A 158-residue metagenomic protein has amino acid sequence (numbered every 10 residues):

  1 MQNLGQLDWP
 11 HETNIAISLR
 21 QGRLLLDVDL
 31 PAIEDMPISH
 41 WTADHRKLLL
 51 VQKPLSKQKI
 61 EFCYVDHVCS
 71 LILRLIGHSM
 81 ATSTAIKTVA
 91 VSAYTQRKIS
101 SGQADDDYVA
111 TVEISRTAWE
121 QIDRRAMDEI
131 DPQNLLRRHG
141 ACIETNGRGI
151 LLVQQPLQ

Functional and structural regions predicted by a protein language model:
M1-Q158: Long, charge-dense low-complexity segments
